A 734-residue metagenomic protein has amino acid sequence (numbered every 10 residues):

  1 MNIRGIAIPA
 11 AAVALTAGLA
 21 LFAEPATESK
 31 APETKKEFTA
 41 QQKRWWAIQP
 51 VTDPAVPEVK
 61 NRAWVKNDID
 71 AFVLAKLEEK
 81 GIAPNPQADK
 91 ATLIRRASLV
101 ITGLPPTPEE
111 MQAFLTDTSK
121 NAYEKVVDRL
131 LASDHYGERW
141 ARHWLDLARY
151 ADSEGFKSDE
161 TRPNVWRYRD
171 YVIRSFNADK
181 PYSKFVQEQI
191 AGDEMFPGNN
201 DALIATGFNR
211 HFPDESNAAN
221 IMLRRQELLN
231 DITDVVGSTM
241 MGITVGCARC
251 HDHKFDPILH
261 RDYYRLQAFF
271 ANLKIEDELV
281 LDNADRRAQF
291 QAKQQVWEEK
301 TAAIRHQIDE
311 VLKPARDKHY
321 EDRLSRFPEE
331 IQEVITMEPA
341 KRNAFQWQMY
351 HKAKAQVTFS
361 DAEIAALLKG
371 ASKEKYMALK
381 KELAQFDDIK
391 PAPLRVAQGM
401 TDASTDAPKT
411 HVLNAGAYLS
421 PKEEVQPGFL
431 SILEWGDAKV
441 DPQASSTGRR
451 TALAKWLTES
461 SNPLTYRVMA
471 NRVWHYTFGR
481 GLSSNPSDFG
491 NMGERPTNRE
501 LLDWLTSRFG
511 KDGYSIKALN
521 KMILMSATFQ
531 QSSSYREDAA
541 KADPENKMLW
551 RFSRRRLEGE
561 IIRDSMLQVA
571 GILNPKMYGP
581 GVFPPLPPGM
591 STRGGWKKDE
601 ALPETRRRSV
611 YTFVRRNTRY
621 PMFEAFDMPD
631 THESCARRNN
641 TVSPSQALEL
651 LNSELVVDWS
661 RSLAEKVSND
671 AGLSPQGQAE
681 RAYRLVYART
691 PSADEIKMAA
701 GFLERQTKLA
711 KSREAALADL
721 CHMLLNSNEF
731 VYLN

Functional and structural regions predicted by a protein language model:
M1-A11: Bacterial N-terminal signal peptides that target proteins for export
P9-A20: Bacterial N-terminal signal peptides
F22-P57, R142, S153, R162 (+4 more regions): Post-cleavage N-terminal segment of exported redox proteins
A55-K66, N217-L229, N272-Y320, P339 (+3 more regions): Electron-transfer interface patches adjacent to heme c in soluble/periplasmic c-type cytochromes and di-/multiheme
N61-R95, V100-H135, R149-F196, P257 (+9 more regions): Primarily short, surface-exposed interaction patches in extracytoplasmic proteins
E194-E299, F623, C635: Sequence context surrounding c-type heme c attachment/ligation sites in exported
L720: Globin-like tetrapyrrole-binding proteins
